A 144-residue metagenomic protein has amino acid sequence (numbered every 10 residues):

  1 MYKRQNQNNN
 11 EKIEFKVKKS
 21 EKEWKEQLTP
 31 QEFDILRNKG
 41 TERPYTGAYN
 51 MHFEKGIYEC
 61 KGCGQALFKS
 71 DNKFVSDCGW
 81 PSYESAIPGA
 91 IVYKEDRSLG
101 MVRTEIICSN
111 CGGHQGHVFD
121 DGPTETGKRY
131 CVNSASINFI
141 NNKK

Functional and structural regions predicted by a protein language model:
M1-Q5: Conserved small/polar residues in nucleotide/adenosyl-binding loops
N9-N10: Short, low-complexity N-terminal intrinsically disordered segments enriched in polar/charged residues
F15-E59, Q65-K144: A short Gly-Trp-Pro
